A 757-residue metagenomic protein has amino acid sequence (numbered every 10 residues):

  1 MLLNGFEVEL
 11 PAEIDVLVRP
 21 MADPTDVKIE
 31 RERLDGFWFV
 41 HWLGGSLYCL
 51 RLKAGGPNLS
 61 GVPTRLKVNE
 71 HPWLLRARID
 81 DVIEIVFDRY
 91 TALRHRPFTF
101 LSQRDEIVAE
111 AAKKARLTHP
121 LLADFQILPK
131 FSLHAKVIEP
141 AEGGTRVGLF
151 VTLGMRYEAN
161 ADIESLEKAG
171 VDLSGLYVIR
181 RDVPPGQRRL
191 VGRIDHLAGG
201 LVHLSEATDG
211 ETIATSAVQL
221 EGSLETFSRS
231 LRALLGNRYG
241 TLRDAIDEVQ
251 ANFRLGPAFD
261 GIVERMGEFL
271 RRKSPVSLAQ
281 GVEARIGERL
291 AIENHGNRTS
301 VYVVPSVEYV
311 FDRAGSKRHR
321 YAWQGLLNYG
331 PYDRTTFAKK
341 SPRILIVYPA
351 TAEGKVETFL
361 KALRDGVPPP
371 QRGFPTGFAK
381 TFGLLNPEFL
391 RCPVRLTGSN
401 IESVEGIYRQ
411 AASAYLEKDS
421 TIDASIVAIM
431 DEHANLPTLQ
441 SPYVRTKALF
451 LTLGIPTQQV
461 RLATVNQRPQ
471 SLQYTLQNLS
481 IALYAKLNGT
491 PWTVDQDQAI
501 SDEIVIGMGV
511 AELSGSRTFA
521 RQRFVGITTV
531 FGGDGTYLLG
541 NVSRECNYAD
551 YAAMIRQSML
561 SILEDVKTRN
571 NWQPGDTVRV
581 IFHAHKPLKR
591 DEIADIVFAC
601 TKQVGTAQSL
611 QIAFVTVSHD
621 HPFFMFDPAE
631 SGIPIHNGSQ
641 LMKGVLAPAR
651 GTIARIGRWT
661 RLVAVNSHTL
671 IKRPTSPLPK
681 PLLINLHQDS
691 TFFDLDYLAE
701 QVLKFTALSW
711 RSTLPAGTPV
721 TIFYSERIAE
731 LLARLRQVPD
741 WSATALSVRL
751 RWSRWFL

Functional and structural regions predicted by a protein language model:
M1-R193, T376, K380-L385, T397-I401 (+2 more regions): Long, contiguous domain-sized segments
G5-P20, V27-I29, L149, A169-L462 (+1 more regions): Extended, highly charged clamp/arch subdomains and adjacent linkers that form or line substrate-binding channels
